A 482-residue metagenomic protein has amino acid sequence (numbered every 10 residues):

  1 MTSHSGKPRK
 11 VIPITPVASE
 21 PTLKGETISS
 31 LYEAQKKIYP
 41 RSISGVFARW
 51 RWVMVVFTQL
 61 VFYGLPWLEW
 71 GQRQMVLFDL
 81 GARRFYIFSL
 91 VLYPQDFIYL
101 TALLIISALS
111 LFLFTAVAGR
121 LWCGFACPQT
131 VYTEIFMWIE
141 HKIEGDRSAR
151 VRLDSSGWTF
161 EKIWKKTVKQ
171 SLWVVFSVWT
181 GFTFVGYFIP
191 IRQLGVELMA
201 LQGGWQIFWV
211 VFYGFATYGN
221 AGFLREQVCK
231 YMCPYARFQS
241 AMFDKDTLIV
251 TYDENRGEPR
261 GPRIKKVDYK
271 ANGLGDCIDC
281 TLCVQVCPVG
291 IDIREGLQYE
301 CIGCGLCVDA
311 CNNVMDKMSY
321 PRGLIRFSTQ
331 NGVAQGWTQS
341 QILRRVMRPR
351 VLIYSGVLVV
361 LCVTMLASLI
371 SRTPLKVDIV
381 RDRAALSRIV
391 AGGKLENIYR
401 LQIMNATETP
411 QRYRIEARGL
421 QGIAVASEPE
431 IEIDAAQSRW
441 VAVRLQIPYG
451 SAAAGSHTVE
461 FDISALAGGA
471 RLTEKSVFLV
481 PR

Functional and structural regions predicted by a protein language model:
T2-R260, V308, P321-V359: Membrane-embedded alpha-helical bundles of multi-pass integral membrane proteins
T115-T130, A221-A236, V267-M315: Cysteine-centered iron-sulfur cluster-binding motifs in ferredoxin-type domains/subunits of redox enzymes
V363-S387: Hydrophobic alpha-helical transmembrane segments in integral membrane proteins
K394-Y399, W440, A454-V459: Short, solvent-exposed loop/turn segments enriched in Ser/Thr/Gly
I403-T407: Asparagine-centered strand-capping/turn motif at beta-strand->loop junctions
E408-G422: Short acidic, flexible loop segments centered on an aromatic residue
V425-G450: Intrinsically disordered, low-complexity Pro/Gly/Ser/Thr-rich segments with frequent PxxP/GP/PP motifs and embedded
I447-R482: Terminal connector regions
